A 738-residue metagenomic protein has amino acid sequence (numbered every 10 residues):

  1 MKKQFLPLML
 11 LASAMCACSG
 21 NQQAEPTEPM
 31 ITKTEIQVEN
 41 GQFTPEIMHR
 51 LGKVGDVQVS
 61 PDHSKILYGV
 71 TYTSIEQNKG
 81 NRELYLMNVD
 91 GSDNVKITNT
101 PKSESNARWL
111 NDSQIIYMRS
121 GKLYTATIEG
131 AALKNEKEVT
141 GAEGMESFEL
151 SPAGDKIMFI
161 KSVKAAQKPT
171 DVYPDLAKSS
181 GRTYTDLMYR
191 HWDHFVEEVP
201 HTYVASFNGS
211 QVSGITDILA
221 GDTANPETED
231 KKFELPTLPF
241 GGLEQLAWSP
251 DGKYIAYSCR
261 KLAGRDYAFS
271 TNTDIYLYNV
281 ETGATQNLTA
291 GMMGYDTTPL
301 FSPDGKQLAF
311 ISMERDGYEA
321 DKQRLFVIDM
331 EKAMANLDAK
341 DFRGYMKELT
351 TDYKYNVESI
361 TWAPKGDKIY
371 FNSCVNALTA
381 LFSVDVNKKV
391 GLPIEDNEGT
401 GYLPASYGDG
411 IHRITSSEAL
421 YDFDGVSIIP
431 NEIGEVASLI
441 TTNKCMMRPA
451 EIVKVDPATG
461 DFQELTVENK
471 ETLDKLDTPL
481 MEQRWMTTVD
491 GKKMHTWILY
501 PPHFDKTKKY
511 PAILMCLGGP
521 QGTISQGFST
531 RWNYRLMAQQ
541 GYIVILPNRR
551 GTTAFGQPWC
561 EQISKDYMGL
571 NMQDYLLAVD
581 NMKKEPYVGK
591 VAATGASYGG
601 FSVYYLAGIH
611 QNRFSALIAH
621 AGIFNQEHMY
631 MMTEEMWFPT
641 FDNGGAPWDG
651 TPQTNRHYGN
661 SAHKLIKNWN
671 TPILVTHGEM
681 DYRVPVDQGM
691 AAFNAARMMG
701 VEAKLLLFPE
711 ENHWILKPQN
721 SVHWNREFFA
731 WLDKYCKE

Functional and structural regions predicted by a protein language model:
M15-A17: C-terminal motif of bacterial Sec signal peptides marking the signal peptidase cleavage site
E25-T32, R82, S162-F233, S258-K261 (+5 more regions): Predominantly five- to eight-bladed beta-propeller fold
E46-R82: Beta-strand-rich domains and repeat architectures in extracellular enzymes and scaffolds, especially beta-propellers
L51-I66, P101-M118, A142-I160, Y189-T202 (+13 more regions): Conserved beta-propeller blade repeats
Y72-E76, K122, K164-Q167, L262-R265 (+3 more regions): Short glycine/acidic-enriched loop and turn motifs that connect beta-strands
N88-S92, T127-A131, F207-S210, N279-G283 (+3 more regions): Short loop/turn segments that connect beta-strands within beta-propeller blades
A263, G460, E468-K590, A596-S597 (+1 more regions): Cap/lid segment of the alpha/beta-hydrolase catalytic domain
A538, L546-E738: Active-site-proximal cap/loop segments of hydrolase catalytic domains
